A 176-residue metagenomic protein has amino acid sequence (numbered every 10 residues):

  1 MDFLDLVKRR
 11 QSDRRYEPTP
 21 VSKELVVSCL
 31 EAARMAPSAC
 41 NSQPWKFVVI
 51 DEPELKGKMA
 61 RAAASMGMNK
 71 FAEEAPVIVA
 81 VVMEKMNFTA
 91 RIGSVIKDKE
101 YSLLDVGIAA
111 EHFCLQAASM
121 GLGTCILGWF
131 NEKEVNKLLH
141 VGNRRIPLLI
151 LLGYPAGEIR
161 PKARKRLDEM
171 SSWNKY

Functional and structural regions predicted by a protein language model:
F3-D13, P20-S22, L148-Y176: C-terminal helix-cap and adjacent tail motif
R9, M35-A36: Helix-loop element at the rim of GNAT/NAT acetyltransferase active sites that forms part of the acceptor-substrate
V26-R34: A structural motif
A33-R34, V79, S94-L138, I150: Small-aliphatic-rich amphipathic alpha-helix that forms the alpha element of a beta-alpha
N41-A109: Glycine/small-residue-rich phosphate/adenosyl-binding loop
S42-W45, S119-L122, P147: Short secondary-structure junction motifs
G67-I78, H140-K162: A glycine-rich helix N-cap at a beta->alpha junction
M83, W129, Y154: Short secondary-structure boundary segments
